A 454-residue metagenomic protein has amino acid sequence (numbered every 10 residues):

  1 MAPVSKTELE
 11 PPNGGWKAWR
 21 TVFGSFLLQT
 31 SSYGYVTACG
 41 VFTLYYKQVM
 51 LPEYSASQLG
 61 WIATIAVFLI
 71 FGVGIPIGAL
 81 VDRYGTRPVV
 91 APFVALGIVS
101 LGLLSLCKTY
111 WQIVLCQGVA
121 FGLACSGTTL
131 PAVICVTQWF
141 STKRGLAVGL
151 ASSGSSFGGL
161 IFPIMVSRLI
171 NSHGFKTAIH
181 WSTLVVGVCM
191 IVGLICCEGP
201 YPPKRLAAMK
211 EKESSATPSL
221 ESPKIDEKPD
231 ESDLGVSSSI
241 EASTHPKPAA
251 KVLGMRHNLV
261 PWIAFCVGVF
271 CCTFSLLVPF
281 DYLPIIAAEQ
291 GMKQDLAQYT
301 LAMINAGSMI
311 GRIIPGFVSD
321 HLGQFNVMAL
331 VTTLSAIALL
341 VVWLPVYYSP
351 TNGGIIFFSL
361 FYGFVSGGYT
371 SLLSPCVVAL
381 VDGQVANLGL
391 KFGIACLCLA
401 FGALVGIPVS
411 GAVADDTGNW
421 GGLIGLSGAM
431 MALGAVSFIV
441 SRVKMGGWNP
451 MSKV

Functional and structural regions predicted by a protein language model:
M1-Y35, C196-L206, D230-I263: Cytosolic juxtamembrane N-terminal segment immediately preceding the first transmembrane helix of multi-pass
F26, T30, G97-L101, Y110-G127 (+6 more regions): Hydrophobic core of transmembrane alpha-helices in multi-pass small-molecule transporters, especially MFS/SLC-type
S31, Y35-Y46, G254-N326, T370 (+2 more regions): Extracytoplasmic gate region of multi-pass secondary transporters
Y46, G118, C125-V148, P279 (+1 more regions): Intracellular juxtamembrane helix-capping segments at the cytosolic ends of symmetry-related transmembrane helices
G72-Q112, S319: Conserved MFS/SLC helix-loop-helix module at the cytosolic interface between two early adjacent transmembrane helices
A95-K108, T333-S349: C-terminal ends and interior cores of transmembrane alpha-helices in multi-pass membrane transporters/permeases
K143, L150-L206: Helix-loop-helix hairpin linking two adjacent transmembrane segments in secondary transporters
V381-W420, L426-S427: A late C-terminal transmembrane helix in Major Facilitator Superfamily
